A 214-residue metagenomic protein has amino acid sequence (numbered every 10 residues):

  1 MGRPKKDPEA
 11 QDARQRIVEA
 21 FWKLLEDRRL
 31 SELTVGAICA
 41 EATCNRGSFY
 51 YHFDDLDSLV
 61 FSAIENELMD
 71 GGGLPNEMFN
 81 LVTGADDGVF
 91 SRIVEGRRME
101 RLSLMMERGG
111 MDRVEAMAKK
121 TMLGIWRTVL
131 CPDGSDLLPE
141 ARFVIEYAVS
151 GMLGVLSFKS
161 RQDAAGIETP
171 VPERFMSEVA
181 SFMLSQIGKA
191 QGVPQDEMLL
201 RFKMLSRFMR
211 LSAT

Functional and structural regions predicted by a protein language model:
G2-D7: Short Lys/Arg-rich basic patches
Q11-W22, E26, S31-V35, T43 (+2 more regions): An amphipathic alpha-helix adjacent to DNA-recognition modules
R29-G36, L56, L137-L138, S185 (+1 more regions): Short glycine/proline-centered loop/turn elements that form peptide/ligand docking sites
C39: The alpha-helix within a helix-turn-helix
G73-M111: Hydrophobic alpha-helical connector segments
P75-M78, S103-M105, V129, D133 (+1 more regions): Secondary-structure edge/capping motif, primarily at the C-terminal ends of alpha-helices and the immediately following
D87-G88, R108-S135, P139-L156, S177 (+1 more regions): Amphipathic alpha-helical packing segments from all-alpha helical-bundle domains
R161-T214: C-terminal peripheral helix-coil segments that are non-catalytic and often amphipathic
